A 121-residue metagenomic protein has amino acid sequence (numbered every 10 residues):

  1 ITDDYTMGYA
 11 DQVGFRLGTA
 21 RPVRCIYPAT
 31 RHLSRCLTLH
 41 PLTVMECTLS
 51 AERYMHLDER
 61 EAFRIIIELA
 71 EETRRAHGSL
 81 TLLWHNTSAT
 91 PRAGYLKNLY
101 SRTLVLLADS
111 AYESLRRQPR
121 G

Functional and structural regions predicted by a protein language model:
I1-A76: Active-site-adjacent pocket scaffolds in enzyme catalytic domains
D11, F63-G121: C-terminal domain-boundary segment and adjacent tail
